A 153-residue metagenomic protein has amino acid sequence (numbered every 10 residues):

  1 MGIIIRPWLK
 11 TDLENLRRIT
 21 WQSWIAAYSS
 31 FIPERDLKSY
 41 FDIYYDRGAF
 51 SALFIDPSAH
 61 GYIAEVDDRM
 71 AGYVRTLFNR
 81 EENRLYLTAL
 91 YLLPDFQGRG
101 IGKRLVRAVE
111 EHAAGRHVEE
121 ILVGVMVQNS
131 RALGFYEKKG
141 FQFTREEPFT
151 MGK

Functional and structural regions predicted by a protein language model:
G2-I4: Extreme N-terminal starter segment of soluble prokaryotic enzymes
P7-L13, R17-Q97, V106-A108, H112 (+2 more regions): Acetyl-CoA-dependent GNAT
R84, R131, G152: Glycine/Thr-rich phosphate-binding loops of Rossmann-like dinucleotide-binding domains
L92, M126-V127: Short amphipathic helical patch at the helix-1/turn junction of helix-turn-helix
G100-G102: Conserved G/P- and acidic residue-centered "switch" motifs that form tight phosphate/ATP-binding loops in soluble
L105, N129-A132: Conserved short alpha-helix immediately C-terminal to the canonical SAM/SAH-binding motif I of Rossmann-like
L122-M126, E137, Q142-K153: Conserved catalytic-core motifs of GNAT/GCN5-like acyltransferases
